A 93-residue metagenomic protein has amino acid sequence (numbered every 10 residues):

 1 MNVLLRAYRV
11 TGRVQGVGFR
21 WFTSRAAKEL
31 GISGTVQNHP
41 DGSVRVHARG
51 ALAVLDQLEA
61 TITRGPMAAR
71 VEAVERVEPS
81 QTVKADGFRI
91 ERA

Functional and structural regions predicted by a protein language model:
M1-A93: Intrinsically disordered, low-complexity, mixed-charge
